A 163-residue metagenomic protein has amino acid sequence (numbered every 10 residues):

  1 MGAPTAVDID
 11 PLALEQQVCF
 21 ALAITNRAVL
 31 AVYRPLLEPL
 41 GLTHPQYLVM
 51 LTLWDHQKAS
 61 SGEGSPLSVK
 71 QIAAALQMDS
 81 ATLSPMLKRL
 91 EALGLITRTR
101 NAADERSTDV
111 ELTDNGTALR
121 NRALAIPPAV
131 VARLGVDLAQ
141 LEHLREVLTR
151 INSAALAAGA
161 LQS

Functional and structural regions predicted by a protein language model:
M1-L40, L93-L95, S163: N-terminal leader segment of winged-helix/HTH proteins
M1-P11, G62-L67, Q140-S163: C-terminal regulatory/oligomerization modules of transcriptional regulators
A21, A28, L48-D55, A118: Pre-recognition alpha-helix immediately N-terminal to the DNA-recognition helix within helix-turn-helix or winged-helix
L30, K88-E146: Charged, amphipathic alpha-helical coiled-coil/dimerization segments
V32-D79: N-terminal helix-turn-helix DNA-binding core of bacterial DNA-binding proteins
M50, I72, L87-L93: Basic amphipathic alpha-helical segments that dock to polyanions
V69-K70, A81, K88, T108: Residues within helix-turn-helix
